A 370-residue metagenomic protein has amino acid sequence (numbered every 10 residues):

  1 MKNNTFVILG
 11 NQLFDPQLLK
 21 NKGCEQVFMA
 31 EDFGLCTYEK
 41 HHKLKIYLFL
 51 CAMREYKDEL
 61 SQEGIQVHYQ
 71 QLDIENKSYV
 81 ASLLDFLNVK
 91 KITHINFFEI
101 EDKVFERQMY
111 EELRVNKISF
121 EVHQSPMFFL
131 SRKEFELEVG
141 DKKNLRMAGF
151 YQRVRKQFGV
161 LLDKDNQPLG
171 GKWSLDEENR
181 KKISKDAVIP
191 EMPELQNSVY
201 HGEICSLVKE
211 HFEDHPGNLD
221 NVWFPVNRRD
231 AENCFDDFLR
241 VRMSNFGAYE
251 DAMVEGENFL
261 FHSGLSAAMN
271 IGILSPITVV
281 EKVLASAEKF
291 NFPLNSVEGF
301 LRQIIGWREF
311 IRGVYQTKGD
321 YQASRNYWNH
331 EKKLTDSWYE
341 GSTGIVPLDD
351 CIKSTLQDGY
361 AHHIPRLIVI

Functional and structural regions predicted by a protein language model:
M1-L72: N-terminal beta-strand-loop-alpha-helix module at the start of alpha/beta ligand-binding or catalytic domains
V7-G10, A30-E31, Q70-D73, F97-I100 (+3 more regions): Short His-Asn-centered micro-motif
N11, D32, L72-E75, I100-D102 (+3 more regions): An acidic- and aromatic-residue-enriched active-site/binding cleft used to recognize and process polar
P16-L18, Y38-E39, G247, I277-V279 (+1 more regions): Short helix/loop capping segments that flank catalytic or ligand/cofactor-binding pockets
Q26-T37, L44-Y47, L113, G217 (+4 more regions): Terminal-proximal segments
S78-F224: Beta-rich, aromatic/charged-enriched effector core domains that present basic-aromatic interfaces for binding
F158-F300: Glycine/tryptophan-enriched, flexible segments
G264, M269, L274-I370: Active-site-proximal binding-pocket segments
